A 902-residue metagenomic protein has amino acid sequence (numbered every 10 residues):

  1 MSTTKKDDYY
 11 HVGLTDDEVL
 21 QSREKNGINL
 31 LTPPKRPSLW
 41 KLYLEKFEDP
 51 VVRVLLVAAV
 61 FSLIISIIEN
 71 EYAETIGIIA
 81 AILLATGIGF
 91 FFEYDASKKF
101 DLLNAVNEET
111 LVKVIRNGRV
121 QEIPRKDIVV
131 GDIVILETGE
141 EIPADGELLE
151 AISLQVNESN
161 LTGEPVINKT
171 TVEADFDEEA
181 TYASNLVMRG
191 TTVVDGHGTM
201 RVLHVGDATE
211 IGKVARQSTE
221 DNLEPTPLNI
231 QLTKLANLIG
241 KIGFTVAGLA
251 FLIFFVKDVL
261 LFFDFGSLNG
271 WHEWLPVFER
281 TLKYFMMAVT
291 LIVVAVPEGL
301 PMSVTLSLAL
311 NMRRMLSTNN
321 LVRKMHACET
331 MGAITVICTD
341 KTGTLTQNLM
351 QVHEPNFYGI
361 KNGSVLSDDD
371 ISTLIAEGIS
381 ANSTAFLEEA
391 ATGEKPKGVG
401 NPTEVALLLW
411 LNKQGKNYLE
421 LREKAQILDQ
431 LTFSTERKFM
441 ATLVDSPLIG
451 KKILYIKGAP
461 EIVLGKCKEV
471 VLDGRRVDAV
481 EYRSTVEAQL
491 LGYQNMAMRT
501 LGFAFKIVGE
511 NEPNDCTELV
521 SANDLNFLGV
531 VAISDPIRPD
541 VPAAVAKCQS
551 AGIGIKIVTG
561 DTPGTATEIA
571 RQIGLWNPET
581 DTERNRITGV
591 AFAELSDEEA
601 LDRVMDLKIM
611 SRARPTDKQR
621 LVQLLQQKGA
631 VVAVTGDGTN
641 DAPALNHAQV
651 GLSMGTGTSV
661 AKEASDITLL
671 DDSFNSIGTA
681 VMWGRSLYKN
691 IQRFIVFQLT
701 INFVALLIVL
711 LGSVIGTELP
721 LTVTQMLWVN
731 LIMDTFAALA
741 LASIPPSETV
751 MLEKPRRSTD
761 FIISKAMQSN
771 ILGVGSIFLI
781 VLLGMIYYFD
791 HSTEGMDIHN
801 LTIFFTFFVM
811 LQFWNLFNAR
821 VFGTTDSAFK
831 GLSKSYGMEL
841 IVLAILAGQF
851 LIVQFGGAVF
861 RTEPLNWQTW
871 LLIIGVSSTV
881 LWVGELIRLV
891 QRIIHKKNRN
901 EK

Functional and structural regions predicted by a protein language model:
M1-P755, D760-I763, S776, D790-H791 (+2 more regions): Conserved cytosolic headpiece of P-type ATPases
M733, A737, F778-L779, T802-F817: Generic alpha-helical transmembrane segments
K765, S769: HAD-like small-molecule phosphatases
N770-M785, M810-L811: Alpha-helical transmembrane segments of multi-pass integral membrane proteins
Y787, S792-M796: Long hydrophobic segments that form regular secondary structure
D797-L801: Transmembrane alpha-helix entry/boundary detector in multi-pass membrane proteins
